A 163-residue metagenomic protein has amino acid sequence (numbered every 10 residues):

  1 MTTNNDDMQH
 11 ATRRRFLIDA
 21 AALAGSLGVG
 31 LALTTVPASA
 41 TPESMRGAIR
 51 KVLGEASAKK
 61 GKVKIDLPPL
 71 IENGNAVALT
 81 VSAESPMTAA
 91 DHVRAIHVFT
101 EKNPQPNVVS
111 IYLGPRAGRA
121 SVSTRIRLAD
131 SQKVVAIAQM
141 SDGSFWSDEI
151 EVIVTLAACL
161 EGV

Functional and structural regions predicted by a protein language model:
M1-T12, A24: N-terminal secretory signal peptides
H10-R15, S26-M45: N-terminal twin-arginine translocation
S39-N75, I111-Y112: Transition segment at domain starts
A78-P86: Short edge beta-strand/loop segments characteristic of extracellular beta-sandwich folds
P104-R127: An anionic, turn-rich surface loop/hairpin at beta-sheet edges that serves as a generic interaction/coordination patch
S141-S147: Short acidic/polar inter-strand loop motif in beta-rich domains
E151-T155: Short beta-strand edge segments in extracellular beta-sheet folds
